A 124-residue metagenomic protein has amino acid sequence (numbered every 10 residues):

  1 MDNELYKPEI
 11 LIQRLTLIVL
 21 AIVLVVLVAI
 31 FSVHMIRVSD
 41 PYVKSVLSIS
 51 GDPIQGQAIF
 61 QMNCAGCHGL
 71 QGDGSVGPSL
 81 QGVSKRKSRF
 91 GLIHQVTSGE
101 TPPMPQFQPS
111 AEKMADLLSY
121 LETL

Functional and structural regions predicted by a protein language model:
M1-E9: Juxtamembrane low-complexity tails/linkers enriched in Ser/Thr-Pro and polybasic
P8-V38, H94, Q108-L124: C-terminal capping alpha-helices of c-type cytochrome domains
L27-V28, V38-S45, C64-C67, S79-L80: A broad, low-specificity signal for short, low-complexity segments enriched in glycine/proline and polar/charged
V33-I59: Electrostatic cytochrome c docking/interface patches
M35-I36, M62-C67, R89-G91: Short hydrophobic/aromatic-rich motifs at helix boundaries and adjacent loops
V38-D40, G72-V76, E100: N-terminal alpha-helical segment
S50-S79: Short extracytoplasmic
Q71, Q81-L124: Extracytoplasmic electron-transfer domains, predominantly the class I c-type cytochrome c fold
